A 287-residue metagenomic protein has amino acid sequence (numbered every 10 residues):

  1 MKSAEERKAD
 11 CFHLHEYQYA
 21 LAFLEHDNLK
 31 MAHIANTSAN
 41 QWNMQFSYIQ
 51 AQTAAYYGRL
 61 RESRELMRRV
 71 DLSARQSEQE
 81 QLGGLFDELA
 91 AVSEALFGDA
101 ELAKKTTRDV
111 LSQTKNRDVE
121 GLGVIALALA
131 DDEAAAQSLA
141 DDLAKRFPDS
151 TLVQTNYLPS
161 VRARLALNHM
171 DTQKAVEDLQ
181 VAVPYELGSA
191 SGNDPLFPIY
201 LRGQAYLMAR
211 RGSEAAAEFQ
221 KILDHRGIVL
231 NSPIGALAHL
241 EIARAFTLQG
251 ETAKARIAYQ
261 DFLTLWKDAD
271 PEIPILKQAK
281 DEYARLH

Functional and structural regions predicted by a protein language model:
K2-E6, A39-N40, R68-R75, R108-S112 (+4 more regions): Amphipathic alpha-helical segments of tetratricopeptide repeats
E5, A9-D10, A20-L24, S38-W42 (+5 more regions): TPR/TPR-like (Sel1-like) alpha-helical repeat modules
K8-E16, N40-I49, E78-L89, Q113-L122 (+3 more regions): Generic helix N-cap/helix-start motif at coil->alpha-helix transitions
A22-F23, A54, E94, L127 (+5 more regions): Residue at a conserved register position within TPR or TPR-like alpha-solenoid repeats
N28, L60, A100, E133 (+3 more regions): TPR-repeat structural position
